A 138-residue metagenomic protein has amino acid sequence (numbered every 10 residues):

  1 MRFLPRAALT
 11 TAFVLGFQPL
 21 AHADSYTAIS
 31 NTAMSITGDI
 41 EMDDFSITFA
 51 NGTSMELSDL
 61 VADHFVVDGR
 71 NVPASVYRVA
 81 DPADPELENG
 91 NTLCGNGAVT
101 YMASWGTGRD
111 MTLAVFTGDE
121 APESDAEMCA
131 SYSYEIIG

Functional and structural regions predicted by a protein language model:
M1-L9: Bacterial N-terminal signal peptides that target proteins for export
A8-Q18: Bacterial N-terminal signal peptides
G16-P19, A33, I40: Generic structural signal for beta-strand residues in well-ordered domains
H22-M34: Tryptophan-anchored aromatic micro-motifs
A23, D44-S46, D110: Exposed beta-strand and adjacent loop surfaces of beta-rich binding modules that mediate intermolecular recognition
N31-S35, T53-G106: Contiguous, well-ordered beta-strand patches that form the walls/edges of small beta-barrel/beta-sandwich domains
T37-V76, A114-S131: N-terminal glycine/threonine-rich, aromatic-flanked beta-hairpin/loop signature
E86-G138: Surface-exposed, polar helix/loop patches in the mature regions of secreted/periplasmic/lumenal proteins that form
